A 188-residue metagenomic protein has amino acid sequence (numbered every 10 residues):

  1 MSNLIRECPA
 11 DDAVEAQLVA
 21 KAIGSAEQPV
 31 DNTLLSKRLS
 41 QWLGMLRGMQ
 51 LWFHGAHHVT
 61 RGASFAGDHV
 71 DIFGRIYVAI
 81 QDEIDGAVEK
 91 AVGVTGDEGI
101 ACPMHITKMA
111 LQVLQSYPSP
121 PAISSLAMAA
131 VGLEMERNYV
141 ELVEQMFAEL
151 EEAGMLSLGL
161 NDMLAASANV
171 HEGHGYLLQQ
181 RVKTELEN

Functional and structural regions predicted by a protein language model:
M1-T33: Glycine- and charge-rich intrinsically disordered segments
E27-L46: Leu/Val/Ala/Ile-rich N-terminal alpha-helices, chiefly Sec-type signal peptides and the beginnings
D31, G48-R75, V94-E98, L142 (+1 more regions): Helix-loop segments that flank and shape redox-cofactor active sites
R38-L39, I106-N169: Acidic/histidine-rich alpha-helical segments that form the ligand environment of transition-metal centers
L43, Q50, H57, Y77 (+8 more regions): Heptad-repeat amphipathic alpha-helical coiled-coil interaction surface used for oligomerization/assembly
T60, E98-A110, R137, N188: Long, contiguous binding/interaction regions
D68-T107: Conserved alpha-helical segments that form or flank metal/cofactor-binding pockets of metalloenzymes
N161-E187: Short, contiguous alpha-helical
